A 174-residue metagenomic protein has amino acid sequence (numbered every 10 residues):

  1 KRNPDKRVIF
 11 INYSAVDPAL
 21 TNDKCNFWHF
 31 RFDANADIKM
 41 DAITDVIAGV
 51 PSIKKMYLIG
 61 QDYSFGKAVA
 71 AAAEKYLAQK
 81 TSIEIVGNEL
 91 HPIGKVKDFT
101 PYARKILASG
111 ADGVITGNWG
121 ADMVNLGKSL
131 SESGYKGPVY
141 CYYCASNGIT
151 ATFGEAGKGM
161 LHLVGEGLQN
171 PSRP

Functional and structural regions predicted by a protein language model:
K1, Y13-L20, T116-V124, C141-T150 (+1 more regions): Ligand-binding clamshell of periplasmic/extracellular solute-binding protein-like
K1-N12, N22-K24, S109, K128-G137: Extracytoplasmic "Venus flytrap"/periplasmic binding protein-like
F10, F32, M56, M160-L163: Structural signal for hydrophobic
F10-Y13, A72, G87, C141 (+1 more regions): General beta-strand structural signal in soluble alpha/beta enzymes
D17-A19, F27-G134, Q169-R173: Extracellular/periplasmic Venus flytrap/periplasmic-binding protein
L20-T21, M160: Short clusters of hydrophobic/aromatic residues that line enzyme substrate/ligand-binding pockets
T21-N22, A103, A151-F153: Short glycine-biased active-site loop of nucleotidyltransferases that positions the nucleotide triphosphate and helps
N26, L130-P174: Extracellular/periplasmic periplasmic-binding protein-like sensory domains
